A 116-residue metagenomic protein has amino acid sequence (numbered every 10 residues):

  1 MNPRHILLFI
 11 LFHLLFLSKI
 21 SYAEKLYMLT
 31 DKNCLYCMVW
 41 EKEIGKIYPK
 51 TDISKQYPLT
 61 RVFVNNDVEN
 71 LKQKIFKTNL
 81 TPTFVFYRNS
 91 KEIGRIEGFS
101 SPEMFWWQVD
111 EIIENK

Functional and structural regions predicted by a protein language model:
M1-L7: Bacterial N-terminal signal peptides that target proteins for export
L8-S18: Bacterial N-terminal signal peptides
I20-A23: Boundary at the C-terminal end of the N-terminal hydrophobic targeting segment
L29, D52-E69: Thiol-based oxidoreductase modules, predominantly thioredoxin-like and allied folds used for disulfide exchange
T30-Y36, L80: Short pre-active-site segment immediately N-terminal to redox-active cysteine/selenocysteine motifs in thiol-based
M38-I53: Typically the conserved alpha-helix immediately C-terminal to a functionally engaged Cys/Sec in thioredoxin-like
T81-R95: A short, hydrophobic beta-strand/beta-hairpin element that forms part of a small beta-sheet core
S101-K116: Thiol-/selenol-based redox modules, centered on thioredoxin-like and closely related oxidoreductase domains
